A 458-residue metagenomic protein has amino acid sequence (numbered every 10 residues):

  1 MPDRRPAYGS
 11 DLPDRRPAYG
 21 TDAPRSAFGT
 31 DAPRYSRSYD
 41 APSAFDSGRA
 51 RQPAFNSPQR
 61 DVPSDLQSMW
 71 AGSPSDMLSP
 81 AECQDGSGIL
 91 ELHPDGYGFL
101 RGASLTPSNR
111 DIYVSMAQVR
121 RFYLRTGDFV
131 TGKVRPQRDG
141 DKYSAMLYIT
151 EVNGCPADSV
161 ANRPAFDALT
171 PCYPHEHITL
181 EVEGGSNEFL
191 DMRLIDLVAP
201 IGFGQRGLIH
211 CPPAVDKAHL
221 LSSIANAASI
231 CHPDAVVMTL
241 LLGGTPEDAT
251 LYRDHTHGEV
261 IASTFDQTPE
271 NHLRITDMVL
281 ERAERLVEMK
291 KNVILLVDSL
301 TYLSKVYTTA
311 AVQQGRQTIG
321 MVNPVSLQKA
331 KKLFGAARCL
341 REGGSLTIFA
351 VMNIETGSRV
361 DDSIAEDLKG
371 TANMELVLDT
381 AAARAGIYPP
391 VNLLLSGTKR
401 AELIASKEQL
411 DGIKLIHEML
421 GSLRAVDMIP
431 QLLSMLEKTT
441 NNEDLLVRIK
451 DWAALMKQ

Functional and structural regions predicted by a protein language model:
M1-A103, S108-N109: Acidic low-complexity intrinsically disordered regions
G20, L180-Q205, A214-S222, N226-D234 (+1 more regions): SF2 DExD/H RNA helicase N-terminal ATP-binding lobe
Y97, G127-F129, H177, R206: Residue-level marker of beta-strand positions
S108-Y123: Beta-strand/loop nucleic-acid-binding surfaces
T126-G140: Flexible glycine-rich surface loops and low-complexity tracts that mediate binding to linear polymers
P136-I209: P-loop NTP-binding catalytic core
A214-A218, S222-Q458: P-loop NTPase catalytic core
